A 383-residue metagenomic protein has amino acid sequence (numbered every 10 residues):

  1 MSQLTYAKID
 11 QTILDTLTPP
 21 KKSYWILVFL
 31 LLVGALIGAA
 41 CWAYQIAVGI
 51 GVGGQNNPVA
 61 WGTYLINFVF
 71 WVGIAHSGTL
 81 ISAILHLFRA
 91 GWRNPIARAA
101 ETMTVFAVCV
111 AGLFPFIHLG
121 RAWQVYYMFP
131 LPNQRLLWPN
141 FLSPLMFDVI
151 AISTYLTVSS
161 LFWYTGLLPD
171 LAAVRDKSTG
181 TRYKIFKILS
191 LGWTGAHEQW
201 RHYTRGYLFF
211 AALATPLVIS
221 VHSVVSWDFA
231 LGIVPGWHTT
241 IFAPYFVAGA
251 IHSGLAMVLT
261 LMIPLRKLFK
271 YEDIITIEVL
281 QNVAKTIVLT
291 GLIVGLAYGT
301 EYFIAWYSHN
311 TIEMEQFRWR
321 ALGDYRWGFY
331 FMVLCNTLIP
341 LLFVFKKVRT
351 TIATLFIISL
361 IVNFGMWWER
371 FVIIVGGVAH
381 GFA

Functional and structural regions predicted by a protein language model:
M1-S77: N-terminal signal-anchor module of multipass membrane proteins
Q3-Q11, W71-R89, V108, S159-F162: Central hydrophobic cores of alpha-helical transmembrane segments in multi-pass inner-membrane proteins across all
D15-L17, Y24-Y44, N133-M332, F345: Long, contiguous internal "core" modules enriched in hydrophobic/ aromatic residues
A43-A47, P115-Y127: Transmembrane alpha-helix boundary signature
G53, H86-A100, Q124-N133: Flexible loop linkers connecting adjacent transmembrane helices in multi-pass alpha-helical membrane transporters
S77, I81-I96, P264-Y271: Membrane-helix interface/capping segments
M332-P340: Core segments of transmembrane alpha-helices that mediate helix-helix packing or line hydrophobic substrate/ligand
T354-F364: Central hydrophobic cores of alpha-helical transmembrane segments in multi-pass integral membrane proteins
